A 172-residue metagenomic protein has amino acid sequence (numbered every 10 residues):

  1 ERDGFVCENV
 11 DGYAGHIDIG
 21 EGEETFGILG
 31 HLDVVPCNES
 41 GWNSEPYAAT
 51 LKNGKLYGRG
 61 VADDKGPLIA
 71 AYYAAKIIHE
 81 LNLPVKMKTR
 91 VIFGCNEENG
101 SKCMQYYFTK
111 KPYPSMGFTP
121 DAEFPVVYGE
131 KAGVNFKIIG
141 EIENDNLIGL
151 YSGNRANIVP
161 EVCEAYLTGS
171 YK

Functional and structural regions predicted by a protein language model:
E1-E24, Y47-A48: A non-catalytic alpha/beta surface segment that caps or lines the substrate-entry region of metallo-dependent hydrolase
V6, T25-F93: Active-site metal-coordination/substrate-binding segment of hydrolases, especially metallo-dependent peptidases
Y13, G54, T89, E161-A165: Short amphipathic alpha-helical segments
Y13-A14, C95-N99: Short, internal active-site loops enriched in acidic
D18, G94, T168: Short hydrophobic/aromatic beta-strand micro-patches that form the beta-sheet surface supporting nucleotide- or nucleic
G22-F26, K52-N53, V85-T89, P112-M116 (+2 more regions): Short coil/turn connectors at secondary-structure junctions
P67, C103-M104: Residues at alpha-helix caps and immediate loop-helix transition turns in enzyme cores, especially N- and C-cap
E98, M104-K172: Midchain, well-structured core segments that form catalytic/ion-binding scaffolds
